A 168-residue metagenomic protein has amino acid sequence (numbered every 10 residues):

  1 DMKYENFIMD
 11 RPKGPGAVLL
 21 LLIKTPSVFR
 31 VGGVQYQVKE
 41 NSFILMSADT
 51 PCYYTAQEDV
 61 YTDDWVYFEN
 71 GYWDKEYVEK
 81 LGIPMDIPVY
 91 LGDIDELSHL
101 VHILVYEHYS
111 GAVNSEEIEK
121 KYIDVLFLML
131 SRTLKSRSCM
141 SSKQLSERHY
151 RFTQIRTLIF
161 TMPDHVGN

Functional and structural regions predicted by a protein language model:
D1-I83, E116: N-terminal regulatory/effector-sensing and dimerization cores that precede helix-turn-helix DNA-binding domains
P15-V18, K121, Y150: Short, well-structured alpha-helical interface segments that form or flank functional binding sites
L19, E96-L100, Y122, L126-M129: Amphipathic, well-ordered alpha-helical segments in soluble domains
T55, Y67, I123, F127-S131: Alpha-helix boundary/capping detector
T62-D64, L100, R151: Activation loop
M85-D95, H108-E119, L128-G167: Short, Lys/Arg-enriched, Trp-marked, Pro/Gly-tolerant hinge/linker segments that flank
